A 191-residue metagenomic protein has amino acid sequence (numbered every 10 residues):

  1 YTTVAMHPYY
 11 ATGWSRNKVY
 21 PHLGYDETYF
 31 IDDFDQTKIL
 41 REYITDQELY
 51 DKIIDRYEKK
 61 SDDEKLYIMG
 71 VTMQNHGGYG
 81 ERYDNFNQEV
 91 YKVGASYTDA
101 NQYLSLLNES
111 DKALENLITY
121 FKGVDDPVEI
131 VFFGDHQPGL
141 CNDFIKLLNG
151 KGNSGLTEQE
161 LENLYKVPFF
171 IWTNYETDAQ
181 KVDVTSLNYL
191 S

Functional and structural regions predicted by a protein language model:
Y1-S191: Solvent-exposed soluble domains appended to multi-pass membrane proteins
